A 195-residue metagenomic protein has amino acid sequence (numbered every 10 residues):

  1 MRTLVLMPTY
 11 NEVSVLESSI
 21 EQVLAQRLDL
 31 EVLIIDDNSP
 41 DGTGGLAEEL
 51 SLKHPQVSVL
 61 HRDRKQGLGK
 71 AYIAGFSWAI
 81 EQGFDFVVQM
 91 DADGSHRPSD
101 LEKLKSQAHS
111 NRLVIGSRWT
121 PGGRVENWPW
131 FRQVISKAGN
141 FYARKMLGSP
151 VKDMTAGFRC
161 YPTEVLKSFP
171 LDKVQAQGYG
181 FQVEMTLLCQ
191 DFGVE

Functional and structural regions predicted by a protein language model:
R2-L4, E31, E184: Cell-envelope/extracellular polymer assembly enzymes that use nucleotide-activated donors
M7, L30-S39, L60-H61, M90: Short beta-strand/loop segment that forms part of the nucleotide-sugar
E12-A25: Short, well-formed alpha-helical segments that are part of the catalytic scaffolds of diverse glycosyltransferases
V23, D37-N38, Q66, G75: Conserved short acidic donor-positioning loop in nucleotide-sugar-dependent glycosyltransferases
D36-G45, G94: A conserved acidic beta->alpha catalytic loop
R62-E81, F86, P98-Y179: Acceptor/aglycone-binding surface of glycosyltransferases and processive sugar-polymer synthases
L104, F192-E195: Short, intrinsically disordered, charge-balanced linker/junction segments flanking boundaries in proteins
F181-L188: Short active-site alpha-helical segment characteristic of glycosyltransferases and processive polysaccharide synthases
